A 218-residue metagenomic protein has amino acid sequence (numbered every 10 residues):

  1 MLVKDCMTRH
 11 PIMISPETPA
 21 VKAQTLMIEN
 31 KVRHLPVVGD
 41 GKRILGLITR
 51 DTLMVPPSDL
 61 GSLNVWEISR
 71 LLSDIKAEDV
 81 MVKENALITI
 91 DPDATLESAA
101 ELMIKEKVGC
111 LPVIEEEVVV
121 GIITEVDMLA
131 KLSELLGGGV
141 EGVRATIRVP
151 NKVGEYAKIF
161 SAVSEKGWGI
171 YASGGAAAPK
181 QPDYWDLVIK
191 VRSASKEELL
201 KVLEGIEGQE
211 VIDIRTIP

Functional and structural regions predicted by a protein language model:
M1-H10, R50-L87, D91, L96-I104 (+3 more regions): Tandem CBS (Bateman) regulatory domains
M1-R50, S58-D59: Basic, Lys/Arg-rich alpha-helical nucleic-acid-recognition elements, primarily the DNA-binding modules of transcription
M27, L35-D51, M103, L111-V126 (+1 more regions): A glycine-centered beta-loop-beta connector
R33, G109, G169: Short acidic/polar active-site loop segments enriched in Thr and Asp
V37, V82, V113, G175 (+1 more regions): Hydrophobic/anchoring residues in structured secondary elements
Y171-G174, E204-P218: Conserved short beta-strand edge segments in small beta-sheet-based binding/regulatory domains
A177-W185, R215-P218: Short proline/glycine- and acidic-rich turn/helix-capping motifs at secondary-structure junctions
Y184-S193: Short basic, glycine-rich beta-strand/loop surfaces that mediate nucleic-acid
